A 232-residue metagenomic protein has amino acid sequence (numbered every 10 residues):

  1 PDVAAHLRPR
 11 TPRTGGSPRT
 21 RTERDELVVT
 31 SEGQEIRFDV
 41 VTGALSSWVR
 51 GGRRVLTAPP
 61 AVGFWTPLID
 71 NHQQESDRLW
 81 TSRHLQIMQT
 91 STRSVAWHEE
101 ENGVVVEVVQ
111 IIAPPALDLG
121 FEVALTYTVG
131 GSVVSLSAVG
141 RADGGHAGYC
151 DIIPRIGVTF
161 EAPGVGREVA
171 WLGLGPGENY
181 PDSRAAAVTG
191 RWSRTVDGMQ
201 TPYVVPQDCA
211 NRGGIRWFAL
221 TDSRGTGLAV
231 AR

Functional and structural regions predicted by a protein language model:
P1: Short, aromatic- and glycine-rich surface loops/edge beta-strands on solvent-exposed regions
R8-R232: Beta-strand/loop-rich accessory regions of lumenal/periplasmic or secreted enzymes, predominantly carbohydrate-active
